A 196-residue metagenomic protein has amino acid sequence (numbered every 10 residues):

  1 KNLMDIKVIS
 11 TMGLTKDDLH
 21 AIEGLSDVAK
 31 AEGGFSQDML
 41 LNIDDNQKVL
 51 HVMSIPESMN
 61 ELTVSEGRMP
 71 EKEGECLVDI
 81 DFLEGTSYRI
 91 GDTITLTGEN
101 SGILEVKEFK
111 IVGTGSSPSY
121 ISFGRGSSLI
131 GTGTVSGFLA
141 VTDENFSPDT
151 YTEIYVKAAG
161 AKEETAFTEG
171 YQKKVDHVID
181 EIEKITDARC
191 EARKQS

Functional and structural regions predicted by a protein language model:
K1-S196: Membrane transport/envelope proteins' first extracytoplasmic loop
